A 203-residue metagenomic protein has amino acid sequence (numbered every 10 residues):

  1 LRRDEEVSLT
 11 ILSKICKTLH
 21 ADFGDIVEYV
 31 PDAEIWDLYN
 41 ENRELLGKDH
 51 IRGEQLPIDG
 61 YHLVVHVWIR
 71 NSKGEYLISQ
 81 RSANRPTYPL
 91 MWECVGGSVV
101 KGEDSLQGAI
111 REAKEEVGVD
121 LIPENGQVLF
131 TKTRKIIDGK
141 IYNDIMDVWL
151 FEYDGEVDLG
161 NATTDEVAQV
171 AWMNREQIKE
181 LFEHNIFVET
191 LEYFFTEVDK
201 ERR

Functional and structural regions predicted by a protein language model:
L1-V7: Recognition helix of helix-turn-helix/homeodomain-like DNA-binding domains that insert into the DNA major groove
T10-D25: DNA major-groove recognition helix of helix-turn-helix/homeodomain DNA-binding modules
D25-D32: Short amphipathic recognition helices of helix-turn-helix/homeodomain-type DNA-binding modules
E28, I110, E180: Phosphate-coordinating loops and pocket residues in cytosolic domains that bind phosphorylated ligands
D32-H66, R70-S72: Acidic, metal-coordinating catalytic segment for phosphate/diphosphate chemistry, firing primarily on the Nudix
G53, F130-R203: Nudix hydrolase/Nudix homology domain
V64-G96: A glycine-rich, hydrophobic loop/mini-helix early in the fold
L77-I78, C94-V128: The catalytic Nudix box helix
